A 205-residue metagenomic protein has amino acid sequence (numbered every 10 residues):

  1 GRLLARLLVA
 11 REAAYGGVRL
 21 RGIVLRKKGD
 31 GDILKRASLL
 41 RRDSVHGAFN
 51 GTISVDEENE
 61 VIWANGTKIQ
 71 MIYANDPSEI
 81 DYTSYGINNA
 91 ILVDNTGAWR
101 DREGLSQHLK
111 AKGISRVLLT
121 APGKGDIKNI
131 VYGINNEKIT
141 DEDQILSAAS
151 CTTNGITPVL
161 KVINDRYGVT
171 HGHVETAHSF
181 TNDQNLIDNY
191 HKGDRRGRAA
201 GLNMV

Functional and structural regions predicted by a protein language model:
G1-N185, Y190-R196: N-terminal Rossmann-like NAD(P) cofactor-binding subdomain of oxidoreductases, focused on the glycine-rich
A200-V205: Short, intrinsically disordered, charge-balanced linker/junction segments flanking boundaries in proteins
